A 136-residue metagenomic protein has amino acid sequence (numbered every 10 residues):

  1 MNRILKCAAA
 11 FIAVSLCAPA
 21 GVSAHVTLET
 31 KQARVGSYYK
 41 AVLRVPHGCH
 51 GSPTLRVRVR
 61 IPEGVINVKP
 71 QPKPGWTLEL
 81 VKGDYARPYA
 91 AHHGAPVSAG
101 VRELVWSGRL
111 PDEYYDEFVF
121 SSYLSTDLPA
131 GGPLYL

Functional and structural regions predicted by a protein language model:
M1-A9: Bacterial N-terminal signal peptides that target proteins for export
A8-A18: Bacterial N-terminal signal peptides
P19-A24: Sec/Tat signal peptide C-region and signal peptidase I cleavage site
L28-R34, P46: Short beta-strand segments of immunoglobulin-like
G36-A41, G132-L136: Short, solvent-exposed loop/turn segments enriched in Ser/Thr/Gly
Y38-W76: Low-complexity, serine/threonine/proline/glycine-rich extracellular segments that form mucin-like
V65-V101: A surface/secretory-pathway sequence property marking extracellular, secreted, or lumenal proteins enriched
L104-A130: Low-complexity, intrinsically disordered segments enriched in Ser/Thr together with acidic residues
